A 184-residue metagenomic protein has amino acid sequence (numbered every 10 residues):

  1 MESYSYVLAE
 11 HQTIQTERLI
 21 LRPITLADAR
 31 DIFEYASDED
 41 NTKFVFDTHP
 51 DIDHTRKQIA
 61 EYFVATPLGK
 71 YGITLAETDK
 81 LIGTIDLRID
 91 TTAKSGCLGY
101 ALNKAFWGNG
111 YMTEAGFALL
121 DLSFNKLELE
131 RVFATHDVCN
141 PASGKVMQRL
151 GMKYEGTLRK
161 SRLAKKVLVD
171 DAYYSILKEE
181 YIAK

Functional and structural regions predicted by a protein language model:
M1-K43, A60, K70, T74-K184: Acyl-donor (CoA/ACP) binding surface of acyl/acetyltransferases
T48-P67: Active-site rim helix/loop that mediates acceptor-substrate recognition in acyltransferases
